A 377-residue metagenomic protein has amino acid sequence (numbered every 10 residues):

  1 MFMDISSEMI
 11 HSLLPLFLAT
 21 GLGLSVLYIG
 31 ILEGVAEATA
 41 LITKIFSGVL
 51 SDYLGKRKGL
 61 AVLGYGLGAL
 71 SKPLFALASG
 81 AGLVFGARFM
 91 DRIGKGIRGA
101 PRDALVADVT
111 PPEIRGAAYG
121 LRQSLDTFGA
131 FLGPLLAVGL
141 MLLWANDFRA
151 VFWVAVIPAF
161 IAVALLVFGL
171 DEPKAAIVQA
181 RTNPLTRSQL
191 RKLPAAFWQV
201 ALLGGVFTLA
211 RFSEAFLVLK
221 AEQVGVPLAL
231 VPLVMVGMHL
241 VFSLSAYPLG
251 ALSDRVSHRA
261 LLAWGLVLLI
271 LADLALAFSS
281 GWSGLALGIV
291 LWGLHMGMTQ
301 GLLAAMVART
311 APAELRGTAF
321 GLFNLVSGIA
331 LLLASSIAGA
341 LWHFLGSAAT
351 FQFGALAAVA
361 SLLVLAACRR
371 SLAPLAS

Functional and structural regions predicted by a protein language model:
M1-A40, F197-V234: Helix-loop boundary and gating motifs at the non-cytosolic
L16-G21, L132-A150, L333-A349: Transmembrane alpha-helix termini and helix-breaking/packing motifs in multi-pass membrane transporters
T43-K56, M141, S245-H258, W342-H343: Helix-to-loop junctions at the C-terminal end of transmembrane segments in multipass secondary transporters
G59-P73, V156, A260-A275, Q352-A355: Structural signature of the two symmetry-related core transmembrane helices
A87-F128: Cytoplasmic helix-loop-helix junction between adjacent transmembrane helices in 12-TM secondary transporters
G120-L135, N324-A334: Glycine-rich segments within core transmembrane alpha-helices of 12-TM secondary carriers
V156-V178, S361-R369: C-terminal membrane-cytosol helix-exit motif in multi-pass small-molecule transporters
D171-L203: Juxtamembrane intracellular "pre-TM" segments in multi-pass secondary transporters
